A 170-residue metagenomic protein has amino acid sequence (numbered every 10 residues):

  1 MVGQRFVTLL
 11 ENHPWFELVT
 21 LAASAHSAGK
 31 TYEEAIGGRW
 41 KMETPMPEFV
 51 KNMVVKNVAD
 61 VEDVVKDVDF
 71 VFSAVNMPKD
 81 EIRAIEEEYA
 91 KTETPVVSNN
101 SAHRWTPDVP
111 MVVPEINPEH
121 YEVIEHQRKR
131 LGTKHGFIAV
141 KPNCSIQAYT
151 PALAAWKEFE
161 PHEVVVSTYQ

Functional and structural regions predicted by a protein language model:
M1-Q170: N-terminal Rossmann-like NAD(P) cofactor-binding subdomain of oxidoreductases, focused on the glycine-rich
